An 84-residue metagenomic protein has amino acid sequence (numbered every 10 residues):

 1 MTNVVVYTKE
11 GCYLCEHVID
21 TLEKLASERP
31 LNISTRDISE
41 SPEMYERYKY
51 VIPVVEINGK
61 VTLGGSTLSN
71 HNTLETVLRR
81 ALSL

Functional and structural regions predicted by a protein language model:
M1-K24: Local sequence-structure signature of Cys/Sec-based thiol-disulfide redox active-site neighborhoods
Y13-L14, E43, S69: Short alpha-helical
L25-R29: A short, Lys/Arg-enriched amphipathic alpha-helix followed by its capping loop at the start of a domain
L31-P42: Thiol-based oxidoreductase modules, predominantly thioredoxin-like and allied folds used for disulfide exchange
Y45-R47: Short glycine-biased active-site loop of nucleotidyltransferases that positions the nucleotide triphosphate and helps
K49-V55: Structural micro-motif
I57-L84: Non-catalytic, surface beta->alpha helical segment in thiol-disulfide oxidoreductase systems
